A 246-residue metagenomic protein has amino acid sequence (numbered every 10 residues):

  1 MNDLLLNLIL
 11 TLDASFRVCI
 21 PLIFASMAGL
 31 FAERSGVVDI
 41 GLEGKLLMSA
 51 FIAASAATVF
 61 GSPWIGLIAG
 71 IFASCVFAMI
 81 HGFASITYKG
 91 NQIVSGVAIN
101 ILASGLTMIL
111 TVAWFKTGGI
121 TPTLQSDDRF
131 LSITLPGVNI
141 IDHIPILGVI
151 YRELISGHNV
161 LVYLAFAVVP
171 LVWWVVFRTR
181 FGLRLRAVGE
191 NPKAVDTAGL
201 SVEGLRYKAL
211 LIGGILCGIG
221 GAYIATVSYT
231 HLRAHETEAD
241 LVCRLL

Functional and structural regions predicted by a protein language model:
M1-A25, V38, I52, V59-I65: Membrane-interfacial amphipathic/re-entrant helices at transmembrane-helix boundaries
S15, G44, W64-F72, V94 (+3 more regions): Hydrophobic alpha-helical transmembrane segments
R17, P21, A25, K45 (+5 more regions): Alpha-helical transmembrane segments in multi-pass membrane proteins
M27, F51-S55, M79, F83 (+2 more regions): Alpha-helical transmembrane segments of multipass membrane proteins
G61-L106: Alpha-helical transmembrane segments within multi-pass membrane transporters and channels
S104-F177: Transmembrane helix-bundle core of multi-pass membrane transporters and related energy-transducing complexes
E153-Y229: Helix-loop-helix "hairpin" substructures at the membrane interface of multi-pass membrane proteins
T230-T237: Conserved small/polar residues in nucleotide/adenosyl-binding loops
